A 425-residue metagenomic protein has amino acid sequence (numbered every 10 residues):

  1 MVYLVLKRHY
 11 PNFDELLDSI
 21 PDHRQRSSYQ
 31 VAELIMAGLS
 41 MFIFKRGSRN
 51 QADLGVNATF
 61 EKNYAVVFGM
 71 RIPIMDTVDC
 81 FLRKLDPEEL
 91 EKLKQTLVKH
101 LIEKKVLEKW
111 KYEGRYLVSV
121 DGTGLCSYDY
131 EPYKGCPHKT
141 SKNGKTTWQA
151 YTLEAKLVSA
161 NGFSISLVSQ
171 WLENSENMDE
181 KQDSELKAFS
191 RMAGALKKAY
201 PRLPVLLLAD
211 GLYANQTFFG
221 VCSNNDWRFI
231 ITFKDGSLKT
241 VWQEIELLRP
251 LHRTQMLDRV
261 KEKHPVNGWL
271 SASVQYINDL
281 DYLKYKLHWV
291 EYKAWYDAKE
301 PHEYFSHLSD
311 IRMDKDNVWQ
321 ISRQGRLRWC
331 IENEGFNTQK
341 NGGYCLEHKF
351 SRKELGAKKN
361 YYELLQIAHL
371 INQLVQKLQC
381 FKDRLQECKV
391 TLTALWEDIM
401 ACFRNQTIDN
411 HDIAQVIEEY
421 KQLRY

Functional and structural regions predicted by a protein language model:
V5-M36, D79: Basic, short loop/linker segments at the boundary and entry of helix-turn-helix/winged-helix-like folds
L6, A52, K315-F350: Short amphipathic alpha-helical "interface-anchor" segments enriched in bulky aromatics
I20, N57-T59, D258-S273, N341-N360 (+1 more regions): A short, flexible helix-boundary coil/loop motif
S28-T96, C222: Short, positively charged, Gly/Tyr-enriched micro-motifs that form contact patches at catalytic or ligand/partner
A37, A52, I74, V78 (+8 more regions): Short, conserved catalytic/metal-binding motifs centered on acidic residues
D79-N161: Active-site-proximal, Lys/Arg-enriched surface segment that forms a nucleic-acid-binding/basic interface patch
T140-P204: Electropositive, glycine- and tryptophan-enriched low-complexity nucleic-acid-binding patches
K234-R328: An anionic, glycine-rich sequence signature occurring as long contiguous blocks
